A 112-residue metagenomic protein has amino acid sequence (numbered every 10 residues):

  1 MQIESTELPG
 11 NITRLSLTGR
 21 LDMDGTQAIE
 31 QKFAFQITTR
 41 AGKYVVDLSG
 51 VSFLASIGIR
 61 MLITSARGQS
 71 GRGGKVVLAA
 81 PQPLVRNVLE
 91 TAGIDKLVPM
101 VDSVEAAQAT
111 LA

Functional and structural regions predicted by a protein language model:
M1-S16: Short beta-strand/loop segment at the start of cytosolic alpha/beta domains
M23-V98: Amphipathic alpha-helical interaction surfaces in cytosolic regulatory modules
Q27, V104-E105: Residues in well-ordered alpha-helical elements
P83, E105-A106: Acidic phosphotransfer microenvironment of two-component signaling modules
P99-S103: Short acidic-hydrophobic, aromatic-tinged amphipathic segments that line or gate anion-handling sites
A106-A112: Short, charged, intrinsically disordered terminal tails
